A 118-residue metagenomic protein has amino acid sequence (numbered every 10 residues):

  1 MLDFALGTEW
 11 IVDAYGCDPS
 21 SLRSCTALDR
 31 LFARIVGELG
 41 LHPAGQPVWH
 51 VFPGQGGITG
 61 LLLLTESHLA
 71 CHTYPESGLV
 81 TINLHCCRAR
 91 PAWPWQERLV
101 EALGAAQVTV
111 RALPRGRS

Functional and structural regions predicted by a protein language model:
M1-S118: Polybasic/polar functional segments that serve as interface/processing modules
